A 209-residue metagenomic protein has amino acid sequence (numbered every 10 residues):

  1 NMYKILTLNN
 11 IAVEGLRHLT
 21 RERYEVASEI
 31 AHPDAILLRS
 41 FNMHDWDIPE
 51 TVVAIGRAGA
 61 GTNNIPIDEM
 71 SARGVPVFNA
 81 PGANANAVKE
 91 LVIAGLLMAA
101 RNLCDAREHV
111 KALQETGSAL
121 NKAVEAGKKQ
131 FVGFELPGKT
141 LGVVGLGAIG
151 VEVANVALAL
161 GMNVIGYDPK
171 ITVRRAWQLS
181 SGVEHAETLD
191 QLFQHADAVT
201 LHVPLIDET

Functional and structural regions predicted by a protein language model:
M2-A80, Q194, L201: An N-terminal-biased, well-structured beta-alpha scaffold segment characteristic of Rossmann-like dinucleotide-binding
Y3-L6, N10-V13, R21-V26, G82-A87 (+5 more regions): Structural/interface elements that position substrates and couple domains in central-metabolism enzymes
R17-Y24, I36-R39, G117-K128, Q178-A186 (+1 more regions): Short gly/ser/thr-rich secondary-structure transition/capping motifs
D45-W46, I165, P169-T209: Rossmann-like adenosine-cofactor binding region
P81-T140: Phosphate-binding beta-alpha-beta segment of Rossmann-like dinucleotide-binding domains, i.e., the NAD(P)
L146-G147: Glycine-rich Rossmann-fold phosphate-binding loop(s) that bind the pyrophosphate of adenine dinucleotide cofactors
G150-V151: N-terminal Rossmann-fold NAD(P) dinucleotide-binding loop
A157: Aromatic pocket-lining residues of Rossmann-like dinucleotide-binding sites
